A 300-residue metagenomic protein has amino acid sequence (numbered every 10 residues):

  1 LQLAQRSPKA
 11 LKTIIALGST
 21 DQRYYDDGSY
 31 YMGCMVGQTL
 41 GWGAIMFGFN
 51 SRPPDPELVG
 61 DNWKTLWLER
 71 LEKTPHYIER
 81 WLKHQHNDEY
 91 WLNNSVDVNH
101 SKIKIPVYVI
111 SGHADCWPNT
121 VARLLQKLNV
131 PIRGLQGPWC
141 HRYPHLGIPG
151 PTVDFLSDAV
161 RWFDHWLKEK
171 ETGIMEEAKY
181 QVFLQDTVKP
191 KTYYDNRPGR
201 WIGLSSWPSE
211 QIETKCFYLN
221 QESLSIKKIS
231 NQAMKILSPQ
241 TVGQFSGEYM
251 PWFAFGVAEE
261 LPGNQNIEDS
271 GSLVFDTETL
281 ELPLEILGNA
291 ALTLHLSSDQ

Functional and structural regions predicted by a protein language model:
A4-K102: Accessory cap/linker subdomain of secreted extracellular hydrolases
Q5-P8, L124-N129: Short, surface-exposed basic-aromatic patches at helix termini and helix-loop junctions that form
I15-G18, L135-P138, N220: Alpha/beta-hydrolase-fold catalytic nucleophile elbow
I103, V109-S111: Short beta-strand/loop motif that positions the catalytic acidic residue of the alpha/beta-hydrolase fold
D115-V121: Conserved alpha/beta-hydrolase "acid-adjacent" motif
N129-Y143: Catalytic histidine neighborhood in serine/cysteine hydrolases with alpha/beta-hydrolase-type architecture
C140-T152: Catalytic histidine-centered segment of alpha/beta-hydrolase-like enzymes
P149-Q300: C-terminal, loop-rich substrate-recognition/catalytic regions characterized by aromatic stacking residues
